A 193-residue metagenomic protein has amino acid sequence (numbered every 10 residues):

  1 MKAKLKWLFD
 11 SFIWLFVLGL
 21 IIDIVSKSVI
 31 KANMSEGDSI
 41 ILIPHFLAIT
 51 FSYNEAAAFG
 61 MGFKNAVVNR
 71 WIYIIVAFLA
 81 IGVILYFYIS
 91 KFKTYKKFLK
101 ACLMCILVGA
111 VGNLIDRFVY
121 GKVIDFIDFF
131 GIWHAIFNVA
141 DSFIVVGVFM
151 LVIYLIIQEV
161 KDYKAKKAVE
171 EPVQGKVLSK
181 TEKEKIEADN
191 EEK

Functional and structural regions predicted by a protein language model:
M1-K193: Alpha-helical transmembrane bundles and membrane-interface segments of multipass inner-membrane proteins
